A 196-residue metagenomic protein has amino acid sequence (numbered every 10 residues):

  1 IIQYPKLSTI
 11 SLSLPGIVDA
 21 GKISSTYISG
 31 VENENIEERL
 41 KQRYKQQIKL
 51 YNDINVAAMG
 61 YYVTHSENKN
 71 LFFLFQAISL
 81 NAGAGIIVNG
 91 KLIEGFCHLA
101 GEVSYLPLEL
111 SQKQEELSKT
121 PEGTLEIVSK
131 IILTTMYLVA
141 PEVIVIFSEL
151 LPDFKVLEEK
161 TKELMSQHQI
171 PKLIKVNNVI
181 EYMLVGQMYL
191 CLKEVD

Functional and structural regions predicted by a protein language model:
I1-N70, V156-S166: Glycine-rich phosphate-binding loop and adjoining helix at the ATP-binding site of ATP-dependent phosphoryl-transfer
I1-T9, R43, T64, L92 (+1 more regions): ATP-binding/phosphotransfer module of carbohydrate and carboxylate kinases, centering on a glycine-rich
L14, L74-L80, F147-E149, I174: Short secondary-structure boundary segments
L14-P15, I23, I54, A82-G85 (+2 more regions): Long, contiguous hydrophobic alpha-helical segments, chiefly transmembrane helices and signal peptides
I17, N55, I78, K91 (+1 more regions): Short, glycine/serine-rich, charged loops/turns that create anion-binding and catalytic segments at active sites
G21, T26, G101-L106, S148: Flexible, active-site-adjacent loop/turn segments at secondary-structure boundaries
K69-E115: Glycine-rich phosphate-binding loop of actin/hexokinase-like ATP-binding domains
